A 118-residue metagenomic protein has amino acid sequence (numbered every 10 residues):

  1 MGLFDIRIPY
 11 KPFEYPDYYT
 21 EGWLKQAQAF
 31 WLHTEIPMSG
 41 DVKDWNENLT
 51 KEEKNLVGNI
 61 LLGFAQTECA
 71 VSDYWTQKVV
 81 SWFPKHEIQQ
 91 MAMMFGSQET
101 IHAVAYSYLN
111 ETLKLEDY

Functional and structural regions predicted by a protein language model:
M1-Y118: Non-heme di-metal
